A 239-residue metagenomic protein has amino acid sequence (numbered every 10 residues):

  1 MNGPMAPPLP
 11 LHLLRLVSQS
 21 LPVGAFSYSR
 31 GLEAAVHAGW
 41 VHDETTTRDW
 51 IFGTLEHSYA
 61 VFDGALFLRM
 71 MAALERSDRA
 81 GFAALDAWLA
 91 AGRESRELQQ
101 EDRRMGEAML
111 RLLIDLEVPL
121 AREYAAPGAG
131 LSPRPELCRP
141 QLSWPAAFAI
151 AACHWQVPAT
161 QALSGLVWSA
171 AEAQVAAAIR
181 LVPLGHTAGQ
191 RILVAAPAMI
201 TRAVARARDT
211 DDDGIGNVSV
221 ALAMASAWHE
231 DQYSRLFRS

Functional and structural regions predicted by a protein language model:
M1-S239: Metal- and O2-centered redox machinery and metal/ROS homeostasis
